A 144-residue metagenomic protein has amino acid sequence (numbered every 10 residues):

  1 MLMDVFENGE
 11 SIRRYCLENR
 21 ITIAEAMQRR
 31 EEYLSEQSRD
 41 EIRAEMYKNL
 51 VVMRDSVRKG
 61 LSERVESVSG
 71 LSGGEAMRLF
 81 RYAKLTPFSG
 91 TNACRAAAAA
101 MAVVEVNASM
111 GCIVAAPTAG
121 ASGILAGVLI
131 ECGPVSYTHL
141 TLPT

Functional and structural regions predicted by a protein language model:
M1-M110: Generic N-terminal targeting/processing segments that precede catalytic cores or assembly contacts
V104-A108, P117, L129: Generic hydrophobic/packing signal
I113-G127: Conserved phosphate/anionic-ligand binding catalytic regions in large, soluble enzymes, centered on
A126-Y137: Alpha-helical support elements that line or immediately flank enzyme active sites and cofactor-binding pockets
T138-T144: Conserved small/polar residues in nucleotide/adenosyl-binding loops
